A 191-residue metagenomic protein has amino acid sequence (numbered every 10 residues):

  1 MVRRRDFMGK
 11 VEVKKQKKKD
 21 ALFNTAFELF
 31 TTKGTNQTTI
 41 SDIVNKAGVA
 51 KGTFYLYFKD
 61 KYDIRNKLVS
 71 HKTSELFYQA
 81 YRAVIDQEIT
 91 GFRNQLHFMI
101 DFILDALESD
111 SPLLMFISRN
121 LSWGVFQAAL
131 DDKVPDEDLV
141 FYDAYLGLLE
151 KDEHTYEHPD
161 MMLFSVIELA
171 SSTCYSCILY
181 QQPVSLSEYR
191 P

Functional and structural regions predicted by a protein language model:
M1-K17: N-terminal intrinsically disordered/low-complexity leader segments
K19-E28, S74, Y78-Y81: A short, Lys/Arg-enriched amphipathic alpha-helix from helix-turn-helix/homeodomain DNA-binding modules
A21, L29-D63, K67: Helix-turn-helix
F58, I64-E75, Q79, I117 (+1 more regions): Alpha-helical DNA-contacting segments of helix-turn-helix folds
K67, R82-S109, V166: Hydrophobic alpha-helical connector segments
N94, D105-A128, D143, Y175-Y180: Amphipathic alpha-helical segments used for helix-helix packing
V125-E153, D160-F164: Amphipathic alpha-helical packing segments from all-alpha helical-bundle domains
E150-P191: Hydrophobic/aromatic-rich alpha-helical bundle segments in the mid-to-C-terminal region
